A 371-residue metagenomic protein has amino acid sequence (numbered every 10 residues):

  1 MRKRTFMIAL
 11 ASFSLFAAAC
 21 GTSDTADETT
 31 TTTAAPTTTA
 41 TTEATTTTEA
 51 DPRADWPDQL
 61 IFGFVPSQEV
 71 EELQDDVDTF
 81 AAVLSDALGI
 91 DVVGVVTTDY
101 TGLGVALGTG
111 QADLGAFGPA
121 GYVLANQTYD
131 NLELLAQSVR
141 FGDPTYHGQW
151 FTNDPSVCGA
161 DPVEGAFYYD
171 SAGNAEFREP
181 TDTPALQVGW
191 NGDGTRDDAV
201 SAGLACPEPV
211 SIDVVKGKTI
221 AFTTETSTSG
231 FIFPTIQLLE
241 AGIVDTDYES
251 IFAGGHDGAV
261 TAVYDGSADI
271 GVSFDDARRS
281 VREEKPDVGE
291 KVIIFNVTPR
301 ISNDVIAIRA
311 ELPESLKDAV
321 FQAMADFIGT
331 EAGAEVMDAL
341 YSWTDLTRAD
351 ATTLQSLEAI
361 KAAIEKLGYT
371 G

Functional and structural regions predicted by a protein language model:
S14-A19: C-terminal motif of bacterial Sec signal peptides marking the signal peptidase cleavage site
T25-A50: Extracellular mucin-like PTS domains
A54-F64, Q68-T79, I308-G371: An extracytoplasmic/periplasmic, membrane-proximal ligand-sensing/linker region
P66, H147-G159, V200-S201, I301-S315: A bilobed periplasmic-binding-protein/Venus flytrap-type ligand-binding module shared by bacterial periplasmic
T101-G115, L124, T128-Y129, D213-V214 (+1 more regions): Short helices/loops that flank or line small-molecule/ion binding pockets
P119-D130, T235-E240, Y264-D265, D269-E290: A ligand-binding cleft/hinge motif common to bilobed small-molecule-binding domains
L132-D143, Y248-E249, R282-R300: Short beta-strand->loop
S138-T226, G230, I236, E240-A241: A conserved helix-loop-strand patch within extracytoplasmic ligand-binding domains of the periplasmic binding
